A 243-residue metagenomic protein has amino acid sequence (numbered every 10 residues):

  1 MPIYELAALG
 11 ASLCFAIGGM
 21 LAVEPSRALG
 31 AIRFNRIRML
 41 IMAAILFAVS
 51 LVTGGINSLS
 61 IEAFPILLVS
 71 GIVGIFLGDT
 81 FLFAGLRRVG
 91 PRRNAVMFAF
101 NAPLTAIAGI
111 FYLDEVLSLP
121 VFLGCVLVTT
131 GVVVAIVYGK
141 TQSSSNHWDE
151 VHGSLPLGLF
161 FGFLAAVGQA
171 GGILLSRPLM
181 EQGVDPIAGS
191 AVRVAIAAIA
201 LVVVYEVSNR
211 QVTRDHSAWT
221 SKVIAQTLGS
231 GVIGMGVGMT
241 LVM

Functional and structural regions predicted by a protein language model:
M1-L9, L13, I17, L21-R33 (+7 more regions): Membrane-interface interhelical linkers
G10, I37-R38, M97-F100, L119-L123 (+1 more regions): Hydrophobic core positions of alpha-helical segments in small-molecule transporters and transporter systems
A11, S70-G71, N101, A165 (+2 more regions): Transmembrane alpha-helical segments of major facilitator superfamily
C14, G74, F100-N101, G168 (+1 more regions): MFS transmembrane alpha-helix packing/gate-lining sites
P25, F34, G85, F111-L117 (+2 more regions): Hydrophobic/aromatic residues within transmembrane alpha-helices of multi-pass small-molecule transporters
G30-A31, G90-P91, L113, L117 (+1 more regions): A helix-boundary/kink motif common to multi-pass secondary transporters, especially Major Facilitator Superfamily
L46-G55, L104-V121, L164-P178, G234-M243: Hydrophobic alpha-helical transmembrane segments in multi-pass integral membrane proteins
N57-E62, F98, T105, F111-S144 (+1 more regions): Loop-to-transmembrane alpha-helix entry segments
